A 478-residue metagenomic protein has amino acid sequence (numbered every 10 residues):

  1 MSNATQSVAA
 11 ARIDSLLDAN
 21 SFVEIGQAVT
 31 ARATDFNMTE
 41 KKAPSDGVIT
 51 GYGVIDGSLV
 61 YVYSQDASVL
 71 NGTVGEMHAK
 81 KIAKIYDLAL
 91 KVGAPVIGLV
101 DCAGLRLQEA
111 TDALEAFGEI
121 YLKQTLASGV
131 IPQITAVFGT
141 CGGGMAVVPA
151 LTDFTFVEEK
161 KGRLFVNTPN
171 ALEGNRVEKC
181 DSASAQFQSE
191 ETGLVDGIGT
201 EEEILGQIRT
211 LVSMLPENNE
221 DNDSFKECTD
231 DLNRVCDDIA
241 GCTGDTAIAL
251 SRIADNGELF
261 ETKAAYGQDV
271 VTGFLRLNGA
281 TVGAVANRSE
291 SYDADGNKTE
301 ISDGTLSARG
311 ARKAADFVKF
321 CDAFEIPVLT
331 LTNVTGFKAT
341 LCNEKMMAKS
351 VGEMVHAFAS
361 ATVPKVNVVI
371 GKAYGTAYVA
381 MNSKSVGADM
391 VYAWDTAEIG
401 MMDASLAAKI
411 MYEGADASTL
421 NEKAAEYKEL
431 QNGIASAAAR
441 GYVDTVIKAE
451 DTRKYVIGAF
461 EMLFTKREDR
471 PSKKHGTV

Functional and structural regions predicted by a protein language model:
M1-V478: Ligand-binding clefts of soluble mixed alpha/beta catalytic domains
